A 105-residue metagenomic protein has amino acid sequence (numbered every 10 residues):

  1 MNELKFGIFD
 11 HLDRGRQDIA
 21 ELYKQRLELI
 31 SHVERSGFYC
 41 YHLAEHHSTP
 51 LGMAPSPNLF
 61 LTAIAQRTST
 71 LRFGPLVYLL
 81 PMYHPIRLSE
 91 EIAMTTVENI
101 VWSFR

Functional and structural regions predicted by a protein language model:
M1-T68, R72-F73: N-terminal beta1-alpha1-beta2 module of alpha/beta enzyme domains
N2-I19, M82-R105: Flexible, glycine-rich active-site loops centered on histidine and acidic residues that chelate a metal or position
R72-G74, F104-R105: Short hydrophobic alpha-helical runs that function as membrane-insertion/retention elements
G74-L80: Structural motif corresponding to the early beta-alpha repeats
